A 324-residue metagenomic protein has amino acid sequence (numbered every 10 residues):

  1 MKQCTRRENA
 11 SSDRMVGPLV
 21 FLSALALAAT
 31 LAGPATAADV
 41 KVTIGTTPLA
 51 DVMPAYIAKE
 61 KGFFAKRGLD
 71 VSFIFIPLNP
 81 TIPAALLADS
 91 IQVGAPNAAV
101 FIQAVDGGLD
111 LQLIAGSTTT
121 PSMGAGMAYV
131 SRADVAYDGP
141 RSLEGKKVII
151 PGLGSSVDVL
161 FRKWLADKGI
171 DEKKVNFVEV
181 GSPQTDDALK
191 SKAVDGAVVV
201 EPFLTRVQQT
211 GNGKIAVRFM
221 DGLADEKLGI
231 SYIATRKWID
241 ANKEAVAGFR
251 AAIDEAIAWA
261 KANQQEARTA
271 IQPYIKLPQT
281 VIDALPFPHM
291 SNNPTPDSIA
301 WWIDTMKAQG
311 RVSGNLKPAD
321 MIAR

Functional and structural regions predicted by a protein language model:
M1-M15: N-terminal secretory signal peptides that target proteins for export/translocation
P18-T30: Bacterial N-terminal signal peptides
G33-A37: Sec/Tat signal peptide C-region and signal peptidase I cleavage site
A38-K168, E179, D195-E201, A216-V217 (+1 more regions): Short, glycine-/small- and polar/acidic-enriched structural segments that line small-molecule recognition paths
K66, T118-S122, D221-A224, H289-D297 (+1 more regions): Short, solvent-exposed loop/beta-turn-alpha elements that line the ligand-binding surface or hinge of extracytoplasmic
A99, V135, P183-A270: Pocket-lining segment of extracytoplasmic ligand-binding domains
I239-R311: Secondary-structure end/capping motifs
M306-R324: Conserved C-terminal helix/tail region of periplasmic/extracytoplasmic solute-binding proteins
